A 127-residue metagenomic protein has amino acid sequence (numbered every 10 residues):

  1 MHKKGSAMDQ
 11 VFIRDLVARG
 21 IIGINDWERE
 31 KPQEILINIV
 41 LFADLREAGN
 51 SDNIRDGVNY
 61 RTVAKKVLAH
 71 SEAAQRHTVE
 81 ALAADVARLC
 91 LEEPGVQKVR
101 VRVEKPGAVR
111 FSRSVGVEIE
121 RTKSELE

Functional and structural regions predicted by a protein language model:
H2-E127: N-terminal, polar/charged subdomain of small-to-medium soluble alpha/beta proteins
